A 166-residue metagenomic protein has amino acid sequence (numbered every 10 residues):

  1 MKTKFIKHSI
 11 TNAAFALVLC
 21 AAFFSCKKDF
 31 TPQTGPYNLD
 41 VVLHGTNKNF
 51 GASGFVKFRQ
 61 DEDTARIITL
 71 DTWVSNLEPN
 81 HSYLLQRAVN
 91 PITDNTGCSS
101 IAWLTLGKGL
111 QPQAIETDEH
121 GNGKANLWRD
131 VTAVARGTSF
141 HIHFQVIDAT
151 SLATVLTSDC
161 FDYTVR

Functional and structural regions predicted by a protein language model:
K2, K27-K28: Basic side chains
K2-A14: Bacterial N-terminal signal peptides that target proteins for export
A13-A16, P112: Hydrophobic alpha-helical context, especially transmembrane and signal-peptide helices
A22-S25: C-terminal motif of bacterial Sec signal peptides marking the signal peptidase cleavage site
K28-R166: N-terminal leader/targeting pre-sequences
